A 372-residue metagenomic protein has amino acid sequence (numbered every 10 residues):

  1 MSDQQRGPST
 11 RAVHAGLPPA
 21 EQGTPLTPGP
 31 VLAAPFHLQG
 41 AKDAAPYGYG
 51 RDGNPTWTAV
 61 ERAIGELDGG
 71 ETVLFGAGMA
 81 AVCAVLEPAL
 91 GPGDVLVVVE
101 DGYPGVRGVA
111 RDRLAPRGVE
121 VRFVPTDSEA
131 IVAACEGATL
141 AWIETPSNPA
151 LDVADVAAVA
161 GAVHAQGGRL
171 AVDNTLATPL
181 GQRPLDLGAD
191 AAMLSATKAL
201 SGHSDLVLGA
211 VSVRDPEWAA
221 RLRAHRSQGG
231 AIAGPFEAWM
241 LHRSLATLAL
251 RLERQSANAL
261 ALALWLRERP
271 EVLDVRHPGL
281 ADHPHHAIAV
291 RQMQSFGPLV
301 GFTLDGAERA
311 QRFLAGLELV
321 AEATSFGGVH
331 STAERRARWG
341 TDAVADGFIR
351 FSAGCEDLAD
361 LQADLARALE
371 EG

Functional and structural regions predicted by a protein language model:
M1-V31: Short conserved active-site loop signatures built around small residues
S2-Q4, P18, T72-E268: Conserved PLP-enzyme active-site core in the AAT-like
S9, L26-P30, A45, E71 (+3 more regions): A generic secondary-structure signal marking the coil-to-beta-strand transition
A15-L17, L32-F36, R51, G76 (+3 more regions): Pocket-edge structural micro-motifs
V31, P35-A84, G105-R113: Conserved N-terminal alpha-helix of the aminotransferase class I/II PLP-enzyme fold
Q39, D52-G53, A191-L299, T303-R336 (+1 more regions): Active-site C-terminal subdomain of aminotransferase-like
R111, V121-R122, R251, A315 (+1 more regions): PLP-dependent enzyme catalytic core of the Aspartate aminotransferase-like
